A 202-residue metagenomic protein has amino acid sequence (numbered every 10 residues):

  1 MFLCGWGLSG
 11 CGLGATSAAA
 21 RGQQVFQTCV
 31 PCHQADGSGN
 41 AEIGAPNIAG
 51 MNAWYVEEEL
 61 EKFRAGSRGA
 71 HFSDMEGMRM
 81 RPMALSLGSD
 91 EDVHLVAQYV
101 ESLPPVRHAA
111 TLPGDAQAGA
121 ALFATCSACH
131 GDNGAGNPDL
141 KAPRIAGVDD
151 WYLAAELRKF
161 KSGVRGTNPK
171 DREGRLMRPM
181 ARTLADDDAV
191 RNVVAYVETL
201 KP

Functional and structural regions predicted by a protein language model:
G14-S38, T111-A135: Sequence/structural segment immediately N-terminal to covalent heme-attachment motifs in c-type and related
A19, Q24-A65: The feature marks the first
A41-N47, F63-V93, A109-G114, D139-R144 (+2 more regions): Axial heme c-ligation environment in periplasmic c-type cytochrome domains
M51-N52, E59, G147-D149, E156: Extracellular/lumenal glycan-associated surfaces
L60, V96, V100, L157 (+2 more regions): Hydrophobic "lid"/C-terminal helical patch of Rossmann-like NAD(P)-dependent dehydrogenase/epimerase domains
A97-G119: Intrinsic disorder/low-complexity detector
